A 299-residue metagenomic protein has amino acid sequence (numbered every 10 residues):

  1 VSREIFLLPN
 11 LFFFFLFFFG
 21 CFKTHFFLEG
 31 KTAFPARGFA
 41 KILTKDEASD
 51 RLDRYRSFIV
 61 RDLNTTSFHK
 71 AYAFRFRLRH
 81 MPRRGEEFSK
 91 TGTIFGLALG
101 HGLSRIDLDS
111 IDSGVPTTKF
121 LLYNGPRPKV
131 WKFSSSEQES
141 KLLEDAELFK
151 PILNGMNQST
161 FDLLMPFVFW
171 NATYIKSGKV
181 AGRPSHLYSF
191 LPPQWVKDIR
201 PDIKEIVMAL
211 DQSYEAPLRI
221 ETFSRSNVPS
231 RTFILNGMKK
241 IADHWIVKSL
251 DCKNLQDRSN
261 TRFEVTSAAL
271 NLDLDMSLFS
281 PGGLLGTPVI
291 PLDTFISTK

Functional and structural regions predicted by a protein language model:
V1-R3: N-terminal secretory signal peptides that target proteins for export/translocation
P9-F18: Bacterial N-terminal signal peptides
G20-L103, D293-K299: N-terminal leader/targeting segments and the immediate start of mature chains
F39-F58, F68, E86, L122-K204 (+1 more regions): Flexible, processing/modification-adjacent segments and terminal tails in exported/periplasmic/extracellular proteins
R75-M81, D109-I111, S189-W195, K253: Generic short beta-strand segments
I94-F95, A172-K179, N236-M238: Short amphipathic beta-strand and strand-loop transition segments with alternating hydrophobic
S113-G125: Hydrophobic/aromatic-rich structural module bridging two neighboring secondary-structure elements via a short loop
L153-L163, A181-S280: Gly/Pro-enriched, hydrophobic low-complexity segments that function as extracytoplasmic propeptides/linkers
